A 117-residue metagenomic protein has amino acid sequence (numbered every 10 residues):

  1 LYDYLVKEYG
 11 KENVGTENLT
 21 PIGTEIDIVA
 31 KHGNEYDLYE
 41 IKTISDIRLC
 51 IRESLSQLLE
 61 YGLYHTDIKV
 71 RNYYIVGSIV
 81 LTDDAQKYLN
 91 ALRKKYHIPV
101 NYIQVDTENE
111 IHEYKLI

Functional and structural regions predicted by a protein language model:
Y2-G33, C50: Active-site metal-binding core of divalent-cation-utilizing nuclease and nuclease-like domains
T24, L58-L59: Alpha-helical scaffolding within the catalytic cores of extracellular/periplasmic polymer-degrading hydrolases
K31, Y36-S45: Active-site ExK catalytic segment of metal-dependent nucleases
Y36, N109-I111: Hydrophobic residues embedded in beta-strands of well-ordered beta-sheets
T43, I51, L63-D106: Nucleic-acid nuclease catalytic cores
E53-S56: A general alpha-helical scaffold signature found inside nucleotide-binding enzyme cores
H112-I117: Short, surface-exposed amphipathic charged segments that create phosphate/polyanion-binding patches used for binding
